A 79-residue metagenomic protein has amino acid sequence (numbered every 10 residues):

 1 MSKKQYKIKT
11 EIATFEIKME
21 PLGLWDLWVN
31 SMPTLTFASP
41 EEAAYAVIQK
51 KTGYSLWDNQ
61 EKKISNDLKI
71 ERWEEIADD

Functional and structural regions predicted by a protein language model:
M1-K7: Short, hydrophobic/aromatic-rich segments at coil-to-beta transitions
K7-P33: Short aromatic-glycine-(Arg/Gly/Cys) micro-motifs in beta-strand/loop hairpins
T34-D79: Mixed-charge, Lys/Arg-enriched low-complexity segments
